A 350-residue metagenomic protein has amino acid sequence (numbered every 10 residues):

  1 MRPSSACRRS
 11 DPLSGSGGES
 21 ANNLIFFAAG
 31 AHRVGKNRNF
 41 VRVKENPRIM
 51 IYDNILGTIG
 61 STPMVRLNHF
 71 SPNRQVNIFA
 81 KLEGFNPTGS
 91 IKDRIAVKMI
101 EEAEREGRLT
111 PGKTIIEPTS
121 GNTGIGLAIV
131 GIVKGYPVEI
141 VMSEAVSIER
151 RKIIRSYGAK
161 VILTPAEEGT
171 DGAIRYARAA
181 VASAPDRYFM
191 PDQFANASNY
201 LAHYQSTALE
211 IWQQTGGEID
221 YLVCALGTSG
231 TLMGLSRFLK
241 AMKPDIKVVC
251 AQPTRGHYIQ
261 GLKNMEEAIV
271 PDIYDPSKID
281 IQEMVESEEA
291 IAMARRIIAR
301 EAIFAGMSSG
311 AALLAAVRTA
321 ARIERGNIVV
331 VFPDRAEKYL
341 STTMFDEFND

Functional and structural regions predicted by a protein language model:
D11, N22-N23, H32, N37-N39 (+1 more regions): Intrinsic-disorder-associated, low-complexity terminal segments enriched in Asp/Asn/His/Tyr and depleted of Lys/Arg
S16, N23-F26: Short linear segments in intrinsically disordered or otherwise low-structure-confidence regions
G30, R38, K44-D350: PLP-dependent amino-acid enzyme catalytic core
